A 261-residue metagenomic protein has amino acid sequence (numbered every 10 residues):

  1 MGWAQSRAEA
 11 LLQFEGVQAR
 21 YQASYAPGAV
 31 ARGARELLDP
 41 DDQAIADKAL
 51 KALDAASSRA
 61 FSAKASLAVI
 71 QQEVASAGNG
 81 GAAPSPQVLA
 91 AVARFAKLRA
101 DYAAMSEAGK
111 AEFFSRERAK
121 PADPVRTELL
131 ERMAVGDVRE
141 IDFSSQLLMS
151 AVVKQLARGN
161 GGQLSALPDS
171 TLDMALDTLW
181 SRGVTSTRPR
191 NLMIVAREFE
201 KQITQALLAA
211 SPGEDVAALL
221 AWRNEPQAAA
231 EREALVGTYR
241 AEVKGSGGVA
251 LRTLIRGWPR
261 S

Functional and structural regions predicted by a protein language model:
G2-A108: N-terminal Sec/ER secretory leader and immediately downstream segment of secreted/extracellular precursors
A8-E9, L67-Q71, S85-V92, T127-E131 (+5 more regions): Extracytoplasmic/secreted envelope proteins and their assembly/folding machinery, especially bacterial periplasmic
V17, R139, A228-A229: A general structural signal for well-ordered secondary-structure junctions
D39-P40, G161, G247-V249: Short alpha-helix boundary/capping motifs
R99-A209: Extended amphipathic alpha-helical interaction segments
D177-S261: A cross-kingdom marker for long, charged
